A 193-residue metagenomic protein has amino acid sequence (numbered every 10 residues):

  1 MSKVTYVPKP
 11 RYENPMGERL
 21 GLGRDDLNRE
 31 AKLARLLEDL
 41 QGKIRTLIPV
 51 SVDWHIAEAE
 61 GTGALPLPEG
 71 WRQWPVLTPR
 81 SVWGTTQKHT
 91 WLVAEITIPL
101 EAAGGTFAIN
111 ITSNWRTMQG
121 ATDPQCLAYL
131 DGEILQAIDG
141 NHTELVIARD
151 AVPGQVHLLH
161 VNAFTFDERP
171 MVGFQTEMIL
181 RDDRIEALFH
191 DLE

Functional and structural regions predicted by a protein language model:
P8-R11, P15-W54, E60, V161-E193: An acidic-aromatic loop/edge-strand motif
L33, L77-T85, T112: Contiguous segments within soluble domain cores/interaction surfaces
E58-S81: Catalytic-loop region of hydrolases
V82-E101: Short beta-strands within extracellular/lumenal beta-sheet-rich domains
H89-E95, T106-A108, V156-L158: Intrinsic-disorder/low-complexity, polar/charged segments enriched in Ser/Thr/Lys/Arg/Asp/Glu/Gln
I96, A103-G120: A short beta-strand element within beta-rich, extracytoplasmic domains of secreted/secretory-pathway proteins
T112, G120-Q175: Beta-strand-rich ligand-recognition modules
